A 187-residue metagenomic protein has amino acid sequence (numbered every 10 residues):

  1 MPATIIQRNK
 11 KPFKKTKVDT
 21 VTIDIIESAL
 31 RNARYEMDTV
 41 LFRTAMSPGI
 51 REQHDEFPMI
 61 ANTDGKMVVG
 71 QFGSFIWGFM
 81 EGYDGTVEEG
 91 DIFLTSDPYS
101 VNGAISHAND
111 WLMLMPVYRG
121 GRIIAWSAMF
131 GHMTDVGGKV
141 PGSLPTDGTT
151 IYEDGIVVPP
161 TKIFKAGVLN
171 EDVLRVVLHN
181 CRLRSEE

Functional and structural regions predicted by a protein language model:
P2-W77, E186: Long, charge-dense accessory insertions within large macromolecular proteins
V21, M67-G70, N102-N109, G142-G148 (+1 more regions): Alpha-helix capping and helix-loop boundary segments enriched in small/acidic/polar residues
A33, L41-A45, R51, P98-N102 (+2 more regions): Short secondary-structure boundary micro-motifs
R34, D38, G49, E56 (+6 more regions): Functionally constrained cores in energy, signaling, and assembly domains
T39-S47, T63-K66, G70-P116: Conserved mixed alpha/beta core segments that line enzyme active sites in large multi-domain catalysts
H54-E56, T63-D64, V87-D91, A108-L112 (+3 more regions): Short coil/turn connectors at secondary-structure junctions
Y118-E186: Mobile "lid/hinge" segments at catalytic clefts and subdomain interfaces of large enzymes
